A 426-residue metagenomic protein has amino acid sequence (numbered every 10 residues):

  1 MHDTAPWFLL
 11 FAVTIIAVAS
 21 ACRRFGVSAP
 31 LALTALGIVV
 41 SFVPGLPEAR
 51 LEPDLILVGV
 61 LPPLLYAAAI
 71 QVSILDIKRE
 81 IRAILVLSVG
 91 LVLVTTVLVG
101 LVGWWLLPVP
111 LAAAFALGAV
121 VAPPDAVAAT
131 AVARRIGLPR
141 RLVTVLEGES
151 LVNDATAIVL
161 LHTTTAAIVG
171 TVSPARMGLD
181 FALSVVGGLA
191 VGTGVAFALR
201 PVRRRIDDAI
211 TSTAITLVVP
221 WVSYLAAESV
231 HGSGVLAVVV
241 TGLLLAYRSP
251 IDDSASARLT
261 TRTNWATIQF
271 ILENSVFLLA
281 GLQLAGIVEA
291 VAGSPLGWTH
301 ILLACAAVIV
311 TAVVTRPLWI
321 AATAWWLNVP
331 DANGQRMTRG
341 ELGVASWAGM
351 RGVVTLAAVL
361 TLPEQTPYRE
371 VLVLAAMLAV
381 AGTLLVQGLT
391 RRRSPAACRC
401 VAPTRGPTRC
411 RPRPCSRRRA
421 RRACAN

Functional and structural regions predicted by a protein language model:
M1-P407, R418: Transmembrane helical cores of multi-pass secondary ion antiporters/exchangers
R409-N426: Peripheral (non-transmembrane) domains and long loops of multi-pass membrane proteins
